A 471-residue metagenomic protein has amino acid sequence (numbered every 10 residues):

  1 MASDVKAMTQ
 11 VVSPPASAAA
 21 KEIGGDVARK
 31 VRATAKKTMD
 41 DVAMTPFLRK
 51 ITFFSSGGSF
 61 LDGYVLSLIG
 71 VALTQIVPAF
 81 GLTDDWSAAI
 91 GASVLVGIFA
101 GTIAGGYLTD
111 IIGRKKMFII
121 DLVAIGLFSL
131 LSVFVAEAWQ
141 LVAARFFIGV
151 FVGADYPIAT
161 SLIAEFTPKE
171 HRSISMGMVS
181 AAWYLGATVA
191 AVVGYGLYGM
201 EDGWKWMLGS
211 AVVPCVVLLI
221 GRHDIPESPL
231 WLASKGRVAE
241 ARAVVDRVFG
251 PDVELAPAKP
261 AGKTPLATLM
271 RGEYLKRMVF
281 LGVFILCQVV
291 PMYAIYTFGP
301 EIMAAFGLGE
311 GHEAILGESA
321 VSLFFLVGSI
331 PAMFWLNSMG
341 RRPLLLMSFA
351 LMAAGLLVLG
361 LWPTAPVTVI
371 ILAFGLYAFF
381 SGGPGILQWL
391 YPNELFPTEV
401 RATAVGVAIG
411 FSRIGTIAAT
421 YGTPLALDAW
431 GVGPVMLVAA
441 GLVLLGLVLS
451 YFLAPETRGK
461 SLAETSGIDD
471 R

Functional and structural regions predicted by a protein language model:
A2-R471: Transmembrane-helix signature of 12-pass secondary carriers
